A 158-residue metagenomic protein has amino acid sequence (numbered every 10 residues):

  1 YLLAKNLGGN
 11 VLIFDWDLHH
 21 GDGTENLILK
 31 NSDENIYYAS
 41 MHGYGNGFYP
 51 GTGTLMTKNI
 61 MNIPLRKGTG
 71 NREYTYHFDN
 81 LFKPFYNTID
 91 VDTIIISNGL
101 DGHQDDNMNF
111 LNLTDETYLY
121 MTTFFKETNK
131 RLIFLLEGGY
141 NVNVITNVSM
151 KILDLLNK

Functional and structural regions predicted by a protein language model:
Y1-K126, M150-L155: Conserved alpha-helical scaffold segments that buttress catalytic/binding sites
N141-K158: C-terminal active-site-proximal or functional interface alpha/beta core segments in diverse enzymes
